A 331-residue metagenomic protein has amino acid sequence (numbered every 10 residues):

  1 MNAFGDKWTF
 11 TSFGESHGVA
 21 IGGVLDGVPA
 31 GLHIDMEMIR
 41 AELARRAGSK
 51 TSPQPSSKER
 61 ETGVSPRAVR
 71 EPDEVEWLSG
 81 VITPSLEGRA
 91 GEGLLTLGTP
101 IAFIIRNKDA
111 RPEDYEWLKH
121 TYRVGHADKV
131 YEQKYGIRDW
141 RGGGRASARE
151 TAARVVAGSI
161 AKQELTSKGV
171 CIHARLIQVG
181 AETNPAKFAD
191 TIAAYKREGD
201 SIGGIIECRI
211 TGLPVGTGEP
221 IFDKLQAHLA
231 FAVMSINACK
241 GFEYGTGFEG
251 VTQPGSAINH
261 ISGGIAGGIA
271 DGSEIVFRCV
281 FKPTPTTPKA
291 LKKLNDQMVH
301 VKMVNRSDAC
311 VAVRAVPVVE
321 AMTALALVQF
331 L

Functional and structural regions predicted by a protein language model:
M1-P55, G63-E87, G91-L331: Generic N-terminal targeting/processing segments that precede catalytic cores or assembly contacts
E59: Extended, polar beta-sheet/loop recognition surfaces of beta-rich domains that mediate binding to diverse ligands
